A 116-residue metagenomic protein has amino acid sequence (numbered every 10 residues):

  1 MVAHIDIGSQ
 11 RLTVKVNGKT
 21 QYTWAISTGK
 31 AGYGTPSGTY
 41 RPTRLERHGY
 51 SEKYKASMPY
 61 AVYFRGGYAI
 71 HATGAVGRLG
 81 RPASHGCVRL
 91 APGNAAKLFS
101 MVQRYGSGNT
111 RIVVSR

Functional and structural regions predicted by a protein language model:
M1-T39, K53, P59-A61: Cell wall/extracellular polymer interaction/catalysis modules
T13-K15, T43, H71: Beta-strand residues in well-ordered beta-sheet regions across diverse protein folds
K30-T39, E46-R116: Exported/periplasmic cell-wall-interacting domains
